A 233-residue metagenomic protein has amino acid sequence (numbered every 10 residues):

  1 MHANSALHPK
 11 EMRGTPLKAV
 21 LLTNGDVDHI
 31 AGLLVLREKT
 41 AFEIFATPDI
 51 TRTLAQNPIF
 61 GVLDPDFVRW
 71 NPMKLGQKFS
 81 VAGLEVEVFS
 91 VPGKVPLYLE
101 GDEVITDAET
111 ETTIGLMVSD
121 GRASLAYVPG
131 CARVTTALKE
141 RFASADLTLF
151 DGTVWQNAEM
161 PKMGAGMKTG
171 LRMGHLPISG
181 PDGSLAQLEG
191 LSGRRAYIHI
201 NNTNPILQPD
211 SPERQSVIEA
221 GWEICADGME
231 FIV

Functional and structural regions predicted by a protein language model:
M1-G25, A31-V35, K39, V134-R141: Pre-active-site segment of Zn-dependent metallo-hydrolases
M1-S5, P72-A143, D227-V233: Core dinuclear metal-dependent hydrolase active-site scaffold
S5-T15, T40-A41, F60-Q77: A short alpha->loop->secondary-structure connector
K18-A19, K39-E43, S124-L125, R194: Short active-site oxyanion
V20-I30, R195-N204: Histidine-centered catalytic micro-motifs
H29, V95, Q156-N157: Short glycine-rich, flexible loops that bind phosphorylated cofactors or substrates
F42-T51, L149-D151, Y197-I198: Short internal beta-strands
E111-T113, G121-A126, A132-E230: Cap/insert and terminal regions of metallo-dependent hydrolase folds
